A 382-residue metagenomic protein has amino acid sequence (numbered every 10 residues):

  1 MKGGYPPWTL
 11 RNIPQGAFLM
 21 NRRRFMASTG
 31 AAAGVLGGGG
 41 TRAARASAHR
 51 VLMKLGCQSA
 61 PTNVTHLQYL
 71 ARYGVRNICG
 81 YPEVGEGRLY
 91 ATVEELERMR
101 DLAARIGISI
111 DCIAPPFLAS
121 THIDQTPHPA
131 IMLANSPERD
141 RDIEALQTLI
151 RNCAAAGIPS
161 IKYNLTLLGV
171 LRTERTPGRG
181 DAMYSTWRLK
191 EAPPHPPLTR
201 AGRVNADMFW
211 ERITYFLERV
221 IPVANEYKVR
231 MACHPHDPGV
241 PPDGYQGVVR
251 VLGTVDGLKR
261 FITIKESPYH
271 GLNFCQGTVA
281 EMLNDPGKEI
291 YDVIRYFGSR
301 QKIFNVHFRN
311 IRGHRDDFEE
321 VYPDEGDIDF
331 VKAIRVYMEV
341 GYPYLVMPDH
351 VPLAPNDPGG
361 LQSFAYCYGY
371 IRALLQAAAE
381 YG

Functional and structural regions predicted by a protein language model:
W8-P14, F18, R22-A44: N-terminal export signals
Q15, L19, G39-A60, Q68: C-terminal segment of N-terminal export signals and the immediately downstream linker at the start of the mature
N21-G30, G34-L36, H49-R50, A104 (+6 more regions): Histidine-acidic metal/acid-base catalytic patches
G34, G56-R88, E94-E95, I106 (+1 more regions): Ligand-binding pocket scaffold of soluble enzyme catalytic domains
A60-L70, I143-I150, E289-I294: Short, acidic/polar
P61-N63, V84, A114-A119, L165-G169 (+4 more regions): Active-site-proximal loop/turn and secondary-structure-junction residues that shape catalytic pockets, frequently
Y81-T214, E226, P343: Structural motif corresponding to the early beta-alpha repeats
A192-F209, H236-G247, V279-E281, P355-N356: Active-site-proximal beta-alpha loop/turn segments in soluble metabolic enzymes
